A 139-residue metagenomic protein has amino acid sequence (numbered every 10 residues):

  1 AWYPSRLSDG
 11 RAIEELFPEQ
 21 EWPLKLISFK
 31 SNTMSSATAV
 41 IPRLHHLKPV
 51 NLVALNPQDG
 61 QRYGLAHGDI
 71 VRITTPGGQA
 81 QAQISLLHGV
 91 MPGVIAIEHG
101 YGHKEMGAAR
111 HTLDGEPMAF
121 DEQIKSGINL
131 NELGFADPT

Functional and structural regions predicted by a protein language model:
A1-R43: Long, low-complexity segments enriched in small/aliphatic residues
S35-A39, R43-A54, Q58-T139: Long, contiguous, secondary-structure-rich segments that constitute the structural scaffold of globular domains
